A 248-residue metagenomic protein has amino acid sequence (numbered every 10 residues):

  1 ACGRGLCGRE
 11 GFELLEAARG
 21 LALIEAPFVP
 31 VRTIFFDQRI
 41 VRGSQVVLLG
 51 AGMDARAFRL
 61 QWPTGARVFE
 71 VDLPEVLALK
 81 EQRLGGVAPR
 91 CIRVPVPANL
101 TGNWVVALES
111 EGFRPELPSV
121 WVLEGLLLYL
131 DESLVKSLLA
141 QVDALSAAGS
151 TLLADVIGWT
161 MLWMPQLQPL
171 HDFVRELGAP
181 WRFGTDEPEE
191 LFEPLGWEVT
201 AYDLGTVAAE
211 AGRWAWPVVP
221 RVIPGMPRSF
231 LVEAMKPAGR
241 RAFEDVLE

Functional and structural regions predicted by a protein language model:
A1-V47, M53-A98: Rossmann-like AdoMet
N103-V106, Y129-A144: A short, conserved alpha-helix within the catalytic core of class I
V105-P115: Short amphipathic alpha-helix with an adjacent loop that forms part of the alpha/beta core around
P118-L134: A short SAM/SAH-binding and catalytic strip from SAM-dependent methyltransferases
V120, S146-T160: Conserved beta-strand signature within the Rossmann-like core of class I S-adenosyl-L-methionine
W163-G178: Short, glycine-/aromatic-enriched active-site segment of Class I SAM-dependent methyltransferases
A179-L204: Short alpha-helix
G212-E248: Core SAM-dependent methyltransferase catalytic element
